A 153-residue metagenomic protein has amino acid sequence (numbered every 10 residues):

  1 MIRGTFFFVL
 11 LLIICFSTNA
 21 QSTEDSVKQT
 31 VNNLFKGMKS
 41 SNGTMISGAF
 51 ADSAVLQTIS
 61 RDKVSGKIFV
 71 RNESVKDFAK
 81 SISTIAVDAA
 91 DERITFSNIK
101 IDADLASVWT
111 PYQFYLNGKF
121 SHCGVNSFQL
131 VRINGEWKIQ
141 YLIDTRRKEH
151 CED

Functional and structural regions predicted by a protein language model:
I2, S17-T44, G48: Short, low-complexity N-terminal intrinsically disordered segments enriched in polar/charged residues
G4-F16: Sec-dependent N-terminal signal peptides
S26, V70-N117: Surface-exposed, charged secondary-structure patches
N32, K36, F50-V64: Short, solvent-exposed secondary-structure junction/capping segments
L34, I46, A54, V108 (+1 more regions): Hydrophobic pocket/interface hotspot
F50-D52, S60, K100, T110-F114 (+1 more regions): A mature extracytoplasmic/lumenal domain signature
G118-S121, E149-D153: A short, polar/proline- and glycine-enriched secondary-structure boundary/capping micro-motif
C123-K148: Short beta-strand edge/turn micro-motifs at domain boundaries
